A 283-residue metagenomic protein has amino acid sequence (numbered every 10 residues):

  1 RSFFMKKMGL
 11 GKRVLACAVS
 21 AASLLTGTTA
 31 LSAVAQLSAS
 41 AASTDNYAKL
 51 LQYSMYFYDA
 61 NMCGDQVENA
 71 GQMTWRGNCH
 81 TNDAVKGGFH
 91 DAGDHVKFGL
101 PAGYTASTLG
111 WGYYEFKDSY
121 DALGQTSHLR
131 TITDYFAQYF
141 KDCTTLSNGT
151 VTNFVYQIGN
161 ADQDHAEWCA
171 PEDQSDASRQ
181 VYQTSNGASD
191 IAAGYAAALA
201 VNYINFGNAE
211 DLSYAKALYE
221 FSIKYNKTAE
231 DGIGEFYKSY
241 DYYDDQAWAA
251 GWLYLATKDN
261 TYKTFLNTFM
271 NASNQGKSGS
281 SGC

Functional and structural regions predicted by a protein language model:
R1-F4: Short, Lys/Arg-enriched N-terminal segments with co-localized hydrophobic residues within the first ~10-30 amino acids
L10-T28: Sec-dependent N-terminal signal peptides
L25-S43: Sec-dependent signal peptide cleavage junction
S38-L100, Y104, D134-Q183: Low-complexity, Ser/Thr/Pro/Gly-enriched N-terminal "stalk/linker" regions
D45, A92, D118-R130, A209 (+1 more regions): Short, surface-exposed loop/turn segments at secondary-structure junctions
S54-Q66, N78-H80, I132-N148, Y214-E230 (+1 more regions): Long, well-ordered core segments of solenoidal/helical folds
Y56-G64, A106-L123, Q138-L146, G194-N208 (+1 more regions): Well-ordered alpha-helical scaffold segments within catalytic/enzyme domains
N153-D241, A247-L255, L266-C283: Active-site lining segments of carbohydrate-active enzymes
